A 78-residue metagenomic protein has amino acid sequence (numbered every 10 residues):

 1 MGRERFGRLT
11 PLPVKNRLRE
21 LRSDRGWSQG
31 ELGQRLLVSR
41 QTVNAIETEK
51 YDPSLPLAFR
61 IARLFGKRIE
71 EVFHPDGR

Functional and structural regions predicted by a protein language model:
M1-P13: A detector for short, charged/polar N-terminal pre-domain segments
L12, S23-D24, D52: Short amphipathic helical patch at the helix-1/turn junction of helix-turn-helix
N16-R35: Short basic helix-loop element that most often maps to the first helix and adjoining turn of HTH DNA-binding modules
V38-D52: Recognition helix of helix-turn-helix/homeodomain-like DNA-binding domains that insert into the DNA major groove
P56-E71: DNA major-groove recognition helix of helix-turn-helix/homeodomain DNA-binding modules
E71-R78: Short amphipathic recognition helices of helix-turn-helix/homeodomain-type DNA-binding modules
